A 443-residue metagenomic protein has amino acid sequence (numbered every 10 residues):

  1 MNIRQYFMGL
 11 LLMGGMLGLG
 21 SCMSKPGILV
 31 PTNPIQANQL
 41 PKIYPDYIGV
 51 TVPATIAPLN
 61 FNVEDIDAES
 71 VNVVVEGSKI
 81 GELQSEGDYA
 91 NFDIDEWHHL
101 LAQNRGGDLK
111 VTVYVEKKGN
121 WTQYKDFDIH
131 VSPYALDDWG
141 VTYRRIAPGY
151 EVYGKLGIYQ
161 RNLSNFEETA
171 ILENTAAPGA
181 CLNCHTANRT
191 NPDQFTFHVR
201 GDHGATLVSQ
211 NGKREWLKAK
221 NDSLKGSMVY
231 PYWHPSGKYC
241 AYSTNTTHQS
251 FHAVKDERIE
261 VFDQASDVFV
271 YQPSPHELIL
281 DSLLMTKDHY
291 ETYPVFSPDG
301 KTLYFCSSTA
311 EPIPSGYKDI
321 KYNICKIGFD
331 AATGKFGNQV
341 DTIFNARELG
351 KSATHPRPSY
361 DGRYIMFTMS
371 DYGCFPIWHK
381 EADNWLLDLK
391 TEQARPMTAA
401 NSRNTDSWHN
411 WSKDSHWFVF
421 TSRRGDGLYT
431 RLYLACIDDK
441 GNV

Functional and structural regions predicted by a protein language model:
G18-S21: C-terminal motif of bacterial Sec signal peptides marking the signal peptidase cleavage site
T32-D46, K79-E96, S164-C181, S209-S227 (+4 more regions): Multi-bladed beta-propeller domains
I43, W121-Y150, S223-L224: Low-complexity, Pro/Ser/Thr- and charge-rich linker/hinge segments at domain boundaries
Y44-D67: Contiguous beta-strand segments within globular domains
D138-V152, Y242-Q264, F305-Y322, F367-E381 (+2 more regions): Short, conserved, GDST-rich strand-edge loop motifs in beta-rich repeat architectures
G140-L224, Y230-P231: Conserved, compact domain cores that house catalytic/ligand-binding motifs in diverse enzymes and effector modules
R189-N191, P235-S236, P298-D299, Y360-D361 (+1 more regions): Residue-level detector of Asp-centered blade-edge/turn motifs that repeat once per structural unit in beta-propeller
Q194-F195, G237-C240, G300-L303, I365 (+1 more regions): Hydrophobic beta-strand positions that form the internal "hydrophobic ladder" of WD40/Gbeta-like beta-propeller blades
